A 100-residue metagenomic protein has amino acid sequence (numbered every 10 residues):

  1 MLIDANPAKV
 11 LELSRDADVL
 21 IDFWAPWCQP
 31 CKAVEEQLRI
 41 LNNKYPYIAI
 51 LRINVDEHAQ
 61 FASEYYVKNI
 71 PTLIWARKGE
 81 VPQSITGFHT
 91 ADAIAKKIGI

Functional and structural regions predicted by a protein language model:
M1-E12: N-terminal "domain-start" segment that seeds a small globular fold
S14-W24: Short active-site neighborhood of thiol/selenol oxidoreductases, capturing the structured segment around
L20-I21, I50, L73: Hydrophobic beta-strand anchors of alpha/beta hydrolase catalytic cores
C28-C31, L73: The canonical Cys-X-X-Cys-His
P30-K44: Typically the conserved alpha-helix immediately C-terminal to a functionally engaged Cys/Sec in thioredoxin-like
V55-A62: Structural microenvironment flanking redox-active thiols in thiol-disulfide oxidoreductases
Y65-I74: Structural micro-motif
I74-I100: Non-catalytic, surface beta->alpha helical segment in thiol-disulfide oxidoreductase systems
